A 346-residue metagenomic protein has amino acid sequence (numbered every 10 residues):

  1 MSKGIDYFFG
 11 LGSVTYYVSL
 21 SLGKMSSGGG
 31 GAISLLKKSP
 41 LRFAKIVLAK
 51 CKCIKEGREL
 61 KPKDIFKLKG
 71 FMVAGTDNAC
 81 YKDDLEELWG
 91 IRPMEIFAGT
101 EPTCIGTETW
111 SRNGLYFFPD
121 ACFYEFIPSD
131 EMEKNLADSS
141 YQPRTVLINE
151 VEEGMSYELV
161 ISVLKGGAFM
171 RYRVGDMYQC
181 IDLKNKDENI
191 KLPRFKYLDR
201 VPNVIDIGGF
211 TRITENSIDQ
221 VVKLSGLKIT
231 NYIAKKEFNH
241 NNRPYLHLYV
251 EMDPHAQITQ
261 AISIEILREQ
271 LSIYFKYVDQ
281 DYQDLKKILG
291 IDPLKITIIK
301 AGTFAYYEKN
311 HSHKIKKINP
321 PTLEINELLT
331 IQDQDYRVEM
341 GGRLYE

Functional and structural regions predicted by a protein language model:
M1-E346: Active-site glycine/GP-rich loop and adjacent strand/helix microenvironment that borders small-molecule binding pockets
